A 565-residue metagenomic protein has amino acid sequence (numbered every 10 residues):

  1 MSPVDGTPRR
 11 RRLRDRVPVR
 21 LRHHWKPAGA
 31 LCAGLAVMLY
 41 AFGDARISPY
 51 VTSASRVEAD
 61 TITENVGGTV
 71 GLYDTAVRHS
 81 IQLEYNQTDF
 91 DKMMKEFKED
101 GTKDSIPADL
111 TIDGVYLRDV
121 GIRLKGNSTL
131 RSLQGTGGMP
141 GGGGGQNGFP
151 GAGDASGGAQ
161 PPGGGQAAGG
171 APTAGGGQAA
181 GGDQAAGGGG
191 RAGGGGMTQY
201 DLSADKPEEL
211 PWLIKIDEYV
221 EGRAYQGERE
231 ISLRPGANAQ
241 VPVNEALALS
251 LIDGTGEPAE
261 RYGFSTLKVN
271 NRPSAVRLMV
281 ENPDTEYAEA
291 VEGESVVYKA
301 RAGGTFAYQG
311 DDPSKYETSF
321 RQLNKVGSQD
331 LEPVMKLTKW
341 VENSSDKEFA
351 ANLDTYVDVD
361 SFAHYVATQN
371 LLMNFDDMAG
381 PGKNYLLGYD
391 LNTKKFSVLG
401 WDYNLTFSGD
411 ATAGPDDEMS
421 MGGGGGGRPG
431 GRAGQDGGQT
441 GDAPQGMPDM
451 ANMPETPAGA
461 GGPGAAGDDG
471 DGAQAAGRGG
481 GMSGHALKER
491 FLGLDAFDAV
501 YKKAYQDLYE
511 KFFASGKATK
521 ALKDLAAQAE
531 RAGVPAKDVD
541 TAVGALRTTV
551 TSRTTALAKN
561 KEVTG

Functional and structural regions predicted by a protein language model:
M1-G565: Phosphate/dinucleotide-binding and metal-coordinating scaffold of catalytic cores in nucleotide-dependent enzymes
